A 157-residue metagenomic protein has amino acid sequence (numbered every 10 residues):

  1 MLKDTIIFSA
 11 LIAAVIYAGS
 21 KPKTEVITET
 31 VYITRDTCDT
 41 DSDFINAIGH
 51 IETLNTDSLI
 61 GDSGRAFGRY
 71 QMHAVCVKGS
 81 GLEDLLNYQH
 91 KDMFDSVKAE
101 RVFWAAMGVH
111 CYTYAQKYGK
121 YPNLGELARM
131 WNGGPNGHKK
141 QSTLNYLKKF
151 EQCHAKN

Functional and structural regions predicted by a protein language model:
M1-D43, A155-N157: N-terminal secretory targeting signals
T37-S42, D62-Y70, D92-E100, K120-L124 (+1 more regions): Solvent-exposed, acidic/flexible segments
D39-T56, M72, F103, G125-P135: Short, functionally critical alpha-helical segments immediately adjacent to catalytic or ligand/cofactor-binding
T56-I60, G79-L82: Short, solvent-exposed loop/turn elements at domain surfaces
Y70-C76, C153-N157: Cell-wall glycan
K78-H138, L147, E151-C153: Alpha-helical segment that forms one wall of the substrate-binding/catalytic cleft in peptidoglycan-active domains
